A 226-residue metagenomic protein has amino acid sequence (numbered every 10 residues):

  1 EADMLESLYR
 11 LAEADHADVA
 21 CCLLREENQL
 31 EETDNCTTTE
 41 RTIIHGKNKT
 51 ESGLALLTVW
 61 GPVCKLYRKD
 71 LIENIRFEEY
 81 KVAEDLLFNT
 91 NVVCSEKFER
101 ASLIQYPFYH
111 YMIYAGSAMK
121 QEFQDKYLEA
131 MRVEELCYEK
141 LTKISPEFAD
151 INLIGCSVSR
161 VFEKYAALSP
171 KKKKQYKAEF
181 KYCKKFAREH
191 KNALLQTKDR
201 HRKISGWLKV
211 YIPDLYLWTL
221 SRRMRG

Functional and structural regions predicted by a protein language model:
D3-N35: Conserved donor NDP-sugar-binding/catalytic core segment of glycosyltransferases
L5-L8, P62, Y80, E96 (+5 more regions): Gram-positive cell-envelope targeting signals
H16-A17, E139-K140, A167-G226: Membrane-interface aromatic/basic loop that binds lipid-linked glycans or pyrophosphate carriers, typified by
A20-C21, S102-Q105, D150: A structural signal for short, well-ordered beta-strand segments and their strand-loop junctions that often border
L23, N35-L57: Short, flexible, basic/aromatic active-site loop/helix in glycosyltransferases
N48-Q124: Conserved nucleotide-sugar donor-binding catalytic segment
N89-C94, V158, F162, A166: Short, amphipathic alpha-helical segments that act as regulatory/interfacial helices in nucleotide-processing proteins
P107-Y114, K120-I151, S159-E163, S169-H190: Catalytic core of nucleotide-sugar-dependent glycosyltransferases
